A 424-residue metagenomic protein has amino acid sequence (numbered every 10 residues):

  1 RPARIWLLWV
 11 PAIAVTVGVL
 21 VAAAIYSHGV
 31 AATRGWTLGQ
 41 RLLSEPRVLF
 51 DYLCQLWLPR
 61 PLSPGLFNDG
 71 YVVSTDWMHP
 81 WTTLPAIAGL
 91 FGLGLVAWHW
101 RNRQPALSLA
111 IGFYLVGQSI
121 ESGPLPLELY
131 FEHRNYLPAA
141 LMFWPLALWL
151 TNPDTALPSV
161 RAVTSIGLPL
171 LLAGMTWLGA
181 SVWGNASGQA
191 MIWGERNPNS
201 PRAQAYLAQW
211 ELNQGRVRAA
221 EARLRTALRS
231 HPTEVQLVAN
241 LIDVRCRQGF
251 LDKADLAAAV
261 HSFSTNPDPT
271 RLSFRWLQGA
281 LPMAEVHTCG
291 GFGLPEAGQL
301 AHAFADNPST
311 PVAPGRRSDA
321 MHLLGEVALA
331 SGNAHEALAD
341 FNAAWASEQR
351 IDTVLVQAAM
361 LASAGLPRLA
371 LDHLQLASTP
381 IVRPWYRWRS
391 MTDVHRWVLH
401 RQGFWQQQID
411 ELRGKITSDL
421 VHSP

Functional and structural regions predicted by a protein language model:
R1-R245, G249-L251, V260-P269, G291: Polytopic membrane enzymes that build or remodel cell-surface glycoconjugates and lipids
H79, M191-P424: C-terminal luminal/periplasmic domains and tails of membrane-associated envelope-modifying transferases
